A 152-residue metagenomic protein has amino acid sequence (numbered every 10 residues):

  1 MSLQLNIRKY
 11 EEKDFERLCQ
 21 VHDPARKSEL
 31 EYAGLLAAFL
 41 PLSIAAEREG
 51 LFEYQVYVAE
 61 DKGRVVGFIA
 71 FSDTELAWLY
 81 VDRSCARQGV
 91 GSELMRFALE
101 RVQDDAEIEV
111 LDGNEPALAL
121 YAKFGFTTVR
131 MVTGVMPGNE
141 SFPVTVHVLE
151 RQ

Functional and structural regions predicted by a protein language model:
N6-Q20: A short beta-loop-alpha structural element at the N-terminal edge of CoA-dependent acyl/N-acetyltransferase catalytic
C19-A46: Conserved GNAT-fold acetyl-CoA-binding loop/helix
Y54-G67: Conserved beta-hairpin
E75-A86, V110-L111: A short, internal acetyl-CoA/4′-phosphopantetheine-binding micro-motif in the GNAT/acyltransferase core
C85, G89-A98: Conserved acetyl-CoA pyrophosphate-binding loop and the N-cap/start of the following alpha-helix in GNAT-like
R101-G113: Conserved GNAT acetyl-CoA-binding A-motif
E107-E109, T127-T145: Conserved catalytic-core motifs of GNAT/GCN5-like acyltransferases
Y121, F126: Conserved active-site tyrosine of GNAT-family acetyltransferases
